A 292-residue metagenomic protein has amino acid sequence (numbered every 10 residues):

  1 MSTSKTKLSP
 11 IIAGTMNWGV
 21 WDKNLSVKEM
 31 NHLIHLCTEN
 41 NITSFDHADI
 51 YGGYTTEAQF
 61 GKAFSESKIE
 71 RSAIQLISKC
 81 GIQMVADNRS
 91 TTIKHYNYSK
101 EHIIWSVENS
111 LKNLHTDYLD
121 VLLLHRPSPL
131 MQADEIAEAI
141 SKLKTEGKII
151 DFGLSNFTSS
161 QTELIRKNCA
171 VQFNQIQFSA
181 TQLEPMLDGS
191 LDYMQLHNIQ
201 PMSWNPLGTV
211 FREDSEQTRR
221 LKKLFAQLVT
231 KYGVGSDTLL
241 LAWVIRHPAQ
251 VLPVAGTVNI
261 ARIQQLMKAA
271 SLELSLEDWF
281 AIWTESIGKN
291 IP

Functional and structural regions predicted by a protein language model:
M1-Q75, D117: N-terminal binding-site loop/beta-alpha segment at the start of enzyme catalytic domains that lines or forms
T6-I11, N41-S44, E70-I74, T116-D120 (+4 more regions): Short, well-ordered coil/turn segments that N-cap beta-strands
N24-C37, Y98-L114, T158-T162: Short, acidic/polar
L25-E29, T55, Q59, K94-H102 (+2 more regions): Alpha-helix N-cap and loop-to-helix initiation/capping positions
S44-Y51, L123, I150-G153, Q175-I176: Short catalytic-loop micro-motif centered on adjacent basic/acidic residues
R71-Y98: Structural motif corresponding to the early beta-alpha repeats
L111-L130: Active-site groove signature of glycoside hydrolases
P127-P292: Beta/alpha (TIM)-barrel catalytic core signal, keyed to glycine-rich beta->alpha loops juxtaposed to Asp/Glu that bind
